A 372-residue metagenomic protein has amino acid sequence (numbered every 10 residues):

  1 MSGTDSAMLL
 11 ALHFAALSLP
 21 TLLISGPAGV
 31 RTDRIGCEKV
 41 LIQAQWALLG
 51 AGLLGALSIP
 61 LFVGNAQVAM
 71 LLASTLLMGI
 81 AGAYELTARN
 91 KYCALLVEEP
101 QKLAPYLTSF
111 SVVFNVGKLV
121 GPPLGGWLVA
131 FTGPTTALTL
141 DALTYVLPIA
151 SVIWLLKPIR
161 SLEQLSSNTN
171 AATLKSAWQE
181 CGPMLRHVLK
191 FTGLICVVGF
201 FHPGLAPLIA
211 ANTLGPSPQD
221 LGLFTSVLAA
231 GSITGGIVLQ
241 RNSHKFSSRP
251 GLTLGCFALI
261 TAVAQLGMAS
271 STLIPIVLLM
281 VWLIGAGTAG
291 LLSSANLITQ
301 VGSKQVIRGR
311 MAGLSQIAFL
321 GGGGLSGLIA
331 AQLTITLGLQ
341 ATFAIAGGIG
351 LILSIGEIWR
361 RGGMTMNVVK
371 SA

Functional and structural regions predicted by a protein language model:
M1-G3, A56, P60-F62, V120-L140 (+2 more regions): Transmembrane alpha-helix termini and helix-breaking/packing motifs in multi-pass membrane transporters
H13, L23-P27, D33-R34, E38-A47 (+3 more regions): C-terminal transmembrane bundle of multi-pass solute transporters/carriers
C37, N90, V97, Q101-A104 (+2 more regions): Cytoplasm-facing, short amphipathic helices at loop-to-helix transitions on the intracellular side of 12-TM secondary
A66-Y84, P275-G290: Hydrophobic core of transmembrane alpha-helices in multi-pass small-molecule transporters, especially MFS/SLC-type
S74-V116: Cytoplasmic helix-loop-helix junction between adjacent transmembrane helices in 12-TM secondary transporters
P100, I153-S176, N367-S371: Flexible cytoplasmic inter-helical loops of multi-pass small-molecule transporters
T132-T139, S176-G236, Q340: A single, central transmembrane helix in multi-pass transporters
A137-W154, F343-I358: Symmetry-related core transmembrane helices of the 12-TM Major Facilitator Superfamily/SLC fold
